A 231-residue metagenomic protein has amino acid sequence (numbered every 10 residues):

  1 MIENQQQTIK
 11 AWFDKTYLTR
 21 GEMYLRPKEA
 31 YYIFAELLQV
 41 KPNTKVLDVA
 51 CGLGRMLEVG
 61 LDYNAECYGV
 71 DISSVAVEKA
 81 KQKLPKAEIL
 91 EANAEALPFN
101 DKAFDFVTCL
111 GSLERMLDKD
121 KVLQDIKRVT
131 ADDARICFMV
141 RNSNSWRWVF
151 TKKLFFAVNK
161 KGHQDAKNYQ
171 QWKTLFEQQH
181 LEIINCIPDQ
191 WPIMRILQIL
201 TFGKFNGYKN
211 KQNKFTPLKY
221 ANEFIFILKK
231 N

Functional and structural regions predicted by a protein language model:
M1-V40, R55, Q212: Conserved class I S-adenosyl-L-methionine
N43-G52: Conserved class I S-adenosyl-L-methionine
L53-A96: Class I SAM-dependent methyltransferase SAM/SAH-binding core
T108: A conserved beta-strand element that flanks and buttresses the S-adenosyl-L-methionine
D120-R135: A short glycine-rich, Lys/Arg-flanked "PGG" loop and its adjoining helix->strand segment in the class I
C137-N159: Conserved class I S-adenosyl-L-methionine
T151-K153, I184-N231: A C-terminal cap/extension of S-adenosyl-L-methionine-dependent methyltransferases that defines the acceptor-substrate
L154-Q171: Acceptor-substrate binding/catalytic loop of class I
